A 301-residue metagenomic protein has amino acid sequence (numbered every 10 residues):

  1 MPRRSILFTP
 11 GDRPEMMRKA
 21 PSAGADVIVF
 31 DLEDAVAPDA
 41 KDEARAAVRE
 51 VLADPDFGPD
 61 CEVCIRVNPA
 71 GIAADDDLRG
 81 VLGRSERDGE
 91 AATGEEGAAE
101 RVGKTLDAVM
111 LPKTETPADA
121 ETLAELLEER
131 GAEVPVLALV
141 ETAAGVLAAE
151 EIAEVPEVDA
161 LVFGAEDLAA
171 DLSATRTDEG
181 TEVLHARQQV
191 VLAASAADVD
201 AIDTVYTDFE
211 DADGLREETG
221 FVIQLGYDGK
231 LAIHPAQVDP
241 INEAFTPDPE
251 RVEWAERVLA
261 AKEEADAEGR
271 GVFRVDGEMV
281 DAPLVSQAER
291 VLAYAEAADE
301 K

Functional and structural regions predicted by a protein language model:
M1-K301: Expand to "…catalyze enediolate/carbanion chemistry for C-C bond making/breaking, isomerization, decarboxylation
